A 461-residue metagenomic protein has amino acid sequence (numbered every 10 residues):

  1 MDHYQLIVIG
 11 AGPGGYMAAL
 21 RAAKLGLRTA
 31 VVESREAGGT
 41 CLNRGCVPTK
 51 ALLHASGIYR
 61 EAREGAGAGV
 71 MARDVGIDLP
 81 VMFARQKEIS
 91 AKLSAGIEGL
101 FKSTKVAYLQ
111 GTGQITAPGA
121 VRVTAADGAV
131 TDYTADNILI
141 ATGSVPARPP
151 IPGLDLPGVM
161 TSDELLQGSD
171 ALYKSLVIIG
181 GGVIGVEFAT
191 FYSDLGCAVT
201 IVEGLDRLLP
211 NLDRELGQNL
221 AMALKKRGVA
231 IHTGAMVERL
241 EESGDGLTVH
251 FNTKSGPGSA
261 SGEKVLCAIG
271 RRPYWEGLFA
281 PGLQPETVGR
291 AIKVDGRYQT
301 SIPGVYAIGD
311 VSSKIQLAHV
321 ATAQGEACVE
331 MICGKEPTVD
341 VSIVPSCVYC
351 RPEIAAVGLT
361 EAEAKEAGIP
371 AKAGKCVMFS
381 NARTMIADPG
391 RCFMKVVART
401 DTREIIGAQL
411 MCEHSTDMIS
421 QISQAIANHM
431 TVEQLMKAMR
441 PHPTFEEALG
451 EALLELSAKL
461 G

Functional and structural regions predicted by a protein language model:
M1-G12, L172-G182: Beta1/beta-strand and adjacent pyrophosphate-binding region of the FAD-binding site in flavoprotein oxidoreductases
D2-Y4, L20-L27, V32-Y173, T200 (+7 more regions): Glycine-rich flavin
I7-G14, A18-R35, T40, V47 (+4 more regions): Flexible, glycine-rich terminal cap/loop adjacent to redox cofactors in electron-transfer oxidoreductases
I7-I9, G113, D132-G143, I178-I179 (+3 more regions): Short hydrophobic core segments
G15, G185-V186: N-terminal Rossmann-fold NAD(P) dinucleotide-binding loop
A19, A23, A189, S193-D194: Gly/Ala-rich phosphate-binding loop of Rossmann-like dinucleotide-binding domains, activating on the conserved
Q110, D295-G296, R399-T400: Short, acidic, Ser/Thr-enriched surface-loop or helix-capping motifs
D155-L172, S259-M331: FAD-site-proximal beta/loop scaffold in flavoenzymes
